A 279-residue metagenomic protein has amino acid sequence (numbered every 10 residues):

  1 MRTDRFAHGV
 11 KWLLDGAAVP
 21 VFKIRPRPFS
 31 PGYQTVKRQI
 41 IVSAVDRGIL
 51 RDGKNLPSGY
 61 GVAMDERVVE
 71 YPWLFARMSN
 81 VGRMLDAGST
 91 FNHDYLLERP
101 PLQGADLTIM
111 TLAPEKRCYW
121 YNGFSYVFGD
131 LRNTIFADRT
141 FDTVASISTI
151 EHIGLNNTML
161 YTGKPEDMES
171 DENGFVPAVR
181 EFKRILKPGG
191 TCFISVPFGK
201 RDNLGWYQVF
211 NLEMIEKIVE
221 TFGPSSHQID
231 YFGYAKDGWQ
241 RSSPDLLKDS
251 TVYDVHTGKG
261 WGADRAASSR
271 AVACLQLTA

Functional and structural regions predicted by a protein language model:
D4, K11-A18, L102, R117 (+2 more regions): A C-terminal cap/extension of S-adenosyl-L-methionine-dependent methyltransferases that defines the acceptor-substrate
A18-S79: Class I SAM-dependent methyltransferase Rossmann-like catalytic core, especially the SAM/SAH-binding loop
R83-N133: Class I SAM-dependent methyltransferase SAM/SAH-binding core
R132-A145: A short acidic, Gly/Pro-enriched loop at the edge of an enzyme's catalytic core that lines a small-molecule cofactor
A145-H152, N157: Short catalytic micro-motifs in class I SAM-dependent methyltransferases
I147-I150, E166, S195: Residues lining the SAM
L160-P188: A short glycine-rich, Lys/Arg-flanked "PGG" loop and its adjoining helix->strand segment in the class I
G189-P197: Conserved beta-strand signature within the Rossmann-like core of class I S-adenosyl-L-methionine
